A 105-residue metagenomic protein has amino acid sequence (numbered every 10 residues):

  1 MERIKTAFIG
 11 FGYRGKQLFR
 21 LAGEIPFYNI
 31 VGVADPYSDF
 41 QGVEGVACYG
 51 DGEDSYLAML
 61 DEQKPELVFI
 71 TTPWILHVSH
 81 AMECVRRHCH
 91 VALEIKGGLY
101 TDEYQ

Functional and structural regions predicted by a protein language model:
M1-V46: N-terminal Rossmann-like dinucleotide-binding module
C48-Q105: Beta-loop-alpha module in the N-terminal Rossmann-like domain of NAD(P)-dependent dehydrogenases, especially those
